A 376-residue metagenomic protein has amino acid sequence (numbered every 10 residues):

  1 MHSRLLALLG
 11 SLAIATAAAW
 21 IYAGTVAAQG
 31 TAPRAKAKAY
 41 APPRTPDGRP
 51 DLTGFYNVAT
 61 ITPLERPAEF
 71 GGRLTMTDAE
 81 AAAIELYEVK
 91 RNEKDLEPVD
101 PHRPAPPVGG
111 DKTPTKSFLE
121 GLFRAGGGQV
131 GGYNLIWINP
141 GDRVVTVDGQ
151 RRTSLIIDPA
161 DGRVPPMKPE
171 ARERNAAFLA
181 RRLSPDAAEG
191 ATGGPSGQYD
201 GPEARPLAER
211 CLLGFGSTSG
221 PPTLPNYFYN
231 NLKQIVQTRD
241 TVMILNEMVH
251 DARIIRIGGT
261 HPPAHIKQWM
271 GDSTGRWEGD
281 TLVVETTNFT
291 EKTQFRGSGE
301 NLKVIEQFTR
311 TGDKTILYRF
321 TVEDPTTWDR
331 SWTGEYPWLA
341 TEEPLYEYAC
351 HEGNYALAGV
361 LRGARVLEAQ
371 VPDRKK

Functional and structural regions predicted by a protein language model:
H2-K376: PEST-like low-complexity, intrinsically disordered acidic/proline/serine-rich tracts that flank trafficking/processing
